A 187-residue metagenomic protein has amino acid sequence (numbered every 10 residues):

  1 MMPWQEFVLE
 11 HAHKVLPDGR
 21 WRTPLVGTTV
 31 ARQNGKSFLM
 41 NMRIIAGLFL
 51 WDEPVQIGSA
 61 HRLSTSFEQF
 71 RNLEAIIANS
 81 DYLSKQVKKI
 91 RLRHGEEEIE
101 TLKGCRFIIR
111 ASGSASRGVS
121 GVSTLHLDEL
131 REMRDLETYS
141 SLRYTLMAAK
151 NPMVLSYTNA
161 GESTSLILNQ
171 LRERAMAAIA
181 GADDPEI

Functional and structural regions predicted by a protein language model:
M1-I187: Phosphate/NTP-binding elements of NTP-utilizing enzymes
